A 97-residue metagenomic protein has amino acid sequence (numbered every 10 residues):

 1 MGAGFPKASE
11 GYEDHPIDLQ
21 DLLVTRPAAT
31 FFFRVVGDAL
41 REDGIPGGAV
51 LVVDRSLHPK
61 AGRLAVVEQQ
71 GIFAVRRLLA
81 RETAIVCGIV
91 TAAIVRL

Functional and structural regions predicted by a protein language model:
M1-P46, H58-A61, Q70-L97: Short, positionally conserved secondary-structure boundary motifs
